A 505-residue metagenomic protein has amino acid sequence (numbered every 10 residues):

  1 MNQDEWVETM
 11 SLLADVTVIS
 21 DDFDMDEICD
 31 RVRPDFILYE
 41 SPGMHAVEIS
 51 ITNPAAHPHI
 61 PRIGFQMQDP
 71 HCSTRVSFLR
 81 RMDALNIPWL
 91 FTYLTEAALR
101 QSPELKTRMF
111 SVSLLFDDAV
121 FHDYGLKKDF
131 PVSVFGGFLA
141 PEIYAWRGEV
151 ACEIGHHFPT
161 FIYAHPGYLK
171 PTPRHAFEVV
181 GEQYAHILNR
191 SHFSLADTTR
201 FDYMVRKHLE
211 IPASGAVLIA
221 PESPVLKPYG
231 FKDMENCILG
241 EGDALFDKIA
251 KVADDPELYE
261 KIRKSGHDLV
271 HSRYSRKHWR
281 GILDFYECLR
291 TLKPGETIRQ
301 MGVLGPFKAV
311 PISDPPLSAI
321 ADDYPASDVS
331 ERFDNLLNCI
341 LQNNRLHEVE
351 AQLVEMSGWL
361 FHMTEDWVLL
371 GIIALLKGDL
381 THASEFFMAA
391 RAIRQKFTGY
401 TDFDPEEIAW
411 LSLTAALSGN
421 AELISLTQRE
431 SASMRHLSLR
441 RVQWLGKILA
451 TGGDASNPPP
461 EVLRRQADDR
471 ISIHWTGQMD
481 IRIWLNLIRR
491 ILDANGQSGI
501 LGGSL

Functional and structural regions predicted by a protein language model:
M1-V32, Y39-N53, F65-R206, I219-G230: Nucleotide-sugar donor-binding catalytic core of glycosyltransferases
D4-V18, T172-R174, A185-V310: Catalytic binding pocket for nucleotide-activated donors in carbohydrate/polymer assembly enzymes
L258-I373, I393-P405, M434-S438, P458 (+1 more regions): C-terminal amphipathic helix plus adjacent low-complexity, charged tail appended to glycosyltransferase catalytic
Q342-N343, K377, S418-G419, G452: Structural motif corresponding to the intra-repeat A-B loop/turn of tetratricopeptide repeats
V349, A383, L423-I424: Single-residue signature of alpha-solenoid repeat helices
V354, M388, Q395, Q428-R429: Alpha-solenoid helical repeat scaffolds
I372-L376, W410-L417: Tandem amphipathic alpha-helical repeat scaffolds
T401-A409, A416, R440-V442: Soluble C-terminal extramembrane regulatory/interaction domains of multi-pass membrane proteins
